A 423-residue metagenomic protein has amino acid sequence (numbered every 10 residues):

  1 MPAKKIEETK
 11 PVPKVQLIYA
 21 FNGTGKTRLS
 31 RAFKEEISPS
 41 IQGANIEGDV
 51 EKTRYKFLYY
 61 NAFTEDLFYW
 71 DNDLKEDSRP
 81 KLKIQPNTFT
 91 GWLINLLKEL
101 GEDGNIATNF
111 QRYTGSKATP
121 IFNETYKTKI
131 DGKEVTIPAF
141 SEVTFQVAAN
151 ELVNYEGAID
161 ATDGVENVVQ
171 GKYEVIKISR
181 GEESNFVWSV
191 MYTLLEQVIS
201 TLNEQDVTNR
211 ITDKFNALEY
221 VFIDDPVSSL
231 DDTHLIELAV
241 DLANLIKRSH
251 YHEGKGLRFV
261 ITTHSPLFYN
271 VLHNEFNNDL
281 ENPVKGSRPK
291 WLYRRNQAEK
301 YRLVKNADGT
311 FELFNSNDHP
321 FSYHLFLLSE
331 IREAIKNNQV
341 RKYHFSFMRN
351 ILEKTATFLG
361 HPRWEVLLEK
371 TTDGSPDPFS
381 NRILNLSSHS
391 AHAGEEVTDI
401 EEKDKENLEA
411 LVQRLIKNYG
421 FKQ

Functional and structural regions predicted by a protein language model:
M1-S38, V175-N306, T310: Switch/communication elements of ASCE P-loop NTPase nucleotide-binding domains
P2-P13, L17, F21, E35-T64 (+2 more regions): N-terminal nucleotide-handling cores and adjacent loading/scaffold lobes of large enzymes and macromolecular assemblies
R31-N95: ABC ATPase nucleotide-binding domain signature region
D66-W70, T128-I130, L230-D231, F268-V271: Short catalytic/ligand-binding loop motif for oxyanion handling, primarily in non-cytosolic enzymes, centered on
R79-E182, T193-Y220, S390: Extended helical coiled-coil dimerization/tether regions that scaffold and oligomerize large DNA-maintenance assemblies
E142-T144, N385-Q423: Long, charge-rich low-complexity segments
E237-G360, E365-K370, E406-Q423: C-terminal lobe/lid and adjacent interdomain/linker elements of RecA-like ASCE P-loop ATPase modules
G360-H392: Short, charged amphipathic alpha-helical segments flanked by flexible coils
